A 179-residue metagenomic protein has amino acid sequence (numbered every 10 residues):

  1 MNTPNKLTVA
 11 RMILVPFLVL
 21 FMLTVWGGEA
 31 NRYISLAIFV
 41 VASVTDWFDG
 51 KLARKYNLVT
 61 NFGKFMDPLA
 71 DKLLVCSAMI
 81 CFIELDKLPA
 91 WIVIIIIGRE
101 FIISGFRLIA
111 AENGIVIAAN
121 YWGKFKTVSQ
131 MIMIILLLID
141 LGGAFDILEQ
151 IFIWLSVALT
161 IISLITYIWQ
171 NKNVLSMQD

Functional and structural regions predicted by a protein language model:
M1-D179: Alpha-helical transmembrane bundles and membrane-interface segments of multipass inner-membrane proteins
